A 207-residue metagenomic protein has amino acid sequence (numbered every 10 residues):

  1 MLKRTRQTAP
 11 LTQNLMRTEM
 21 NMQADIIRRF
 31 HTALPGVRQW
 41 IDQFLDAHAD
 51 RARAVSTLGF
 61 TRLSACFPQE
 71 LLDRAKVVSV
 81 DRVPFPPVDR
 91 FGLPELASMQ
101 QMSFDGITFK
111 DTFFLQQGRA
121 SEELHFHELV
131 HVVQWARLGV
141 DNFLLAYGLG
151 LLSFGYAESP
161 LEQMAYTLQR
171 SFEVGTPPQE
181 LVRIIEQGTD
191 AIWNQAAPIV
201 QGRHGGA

Functional and structural regions predicted by a protein language model:
L2-R4, T12-P87: A metal-dependent hydrolase signature that marks the N-terminal structural subdomain at the beginning of catalytic folds
R28-R29, H48, R53-A65, E70 (+3 more regions): Metalloprotease/metallohydrolase-associated module, dominated by Zn2+-dependent proteases
K76, D111-Q116: Short, aliphatic-rich beta-strand segments
R82-F109: Catalytic zinc-binding patch centered on the HExxH motif and its immediate surroundings that defines zinc-dependent
Q117-Q134: Short alpha-helix carrying the canonical HExxH Zn2+-binding catalytic motif
W135-G139: Glycine-rich, acidic and aromatic/proline-enriched surface loops and short helix-turn segments that act as binding
